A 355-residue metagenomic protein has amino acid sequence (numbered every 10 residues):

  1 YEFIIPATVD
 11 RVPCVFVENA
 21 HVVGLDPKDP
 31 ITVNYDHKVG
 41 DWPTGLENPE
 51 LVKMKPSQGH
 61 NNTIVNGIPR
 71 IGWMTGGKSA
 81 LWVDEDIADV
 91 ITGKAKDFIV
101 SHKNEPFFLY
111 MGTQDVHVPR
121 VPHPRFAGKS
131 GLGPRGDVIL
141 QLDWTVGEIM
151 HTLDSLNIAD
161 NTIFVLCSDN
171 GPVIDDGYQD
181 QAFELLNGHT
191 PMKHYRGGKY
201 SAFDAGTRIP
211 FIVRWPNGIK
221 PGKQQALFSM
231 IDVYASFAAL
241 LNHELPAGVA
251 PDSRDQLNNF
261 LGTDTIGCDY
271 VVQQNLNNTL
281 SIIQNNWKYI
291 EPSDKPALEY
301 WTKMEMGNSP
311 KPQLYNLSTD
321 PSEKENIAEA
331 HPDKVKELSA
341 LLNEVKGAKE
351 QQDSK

Functional and structural regions predicted by a protein language model:
Y1-N104, T113, P119-P122, S309-P310: Formylglycine-dependent
E2-V9, V15, V23-L25, I174-D180 (+5 more regions): C-terminal cap/loop subdomain of S1 sulfatases and analogous C-terminal strand-loop tails that border
P30-T32, S155, T265: Coil residues (strongly favoring Ser/Thr
P69-A80, P124-K129, R214-G218, S318-E323: Short glycine/proline-rich turn/loop motifs
V90-V138, V173-D175, Q179-D180, S354: Active-site His/acidic residue clusters
H102-L109, I158-F164, R208, T265-D269 (+2 more regions): Loop/turn elements at helix/coil->beta-strand transitions in domains of secreted/extracellular proteins
P106-G112, I139-L142, V146, L153 (+4 more regions): Beta-strand elements within well-structured catalytic alpha/beta cores of enzymes that handle phosphate/sulfate esters
P119-R135, H151, S155-G218, S229: Histidine-centered active-site microenvironments of extracellular/periplasmic hydrolases and transferases
